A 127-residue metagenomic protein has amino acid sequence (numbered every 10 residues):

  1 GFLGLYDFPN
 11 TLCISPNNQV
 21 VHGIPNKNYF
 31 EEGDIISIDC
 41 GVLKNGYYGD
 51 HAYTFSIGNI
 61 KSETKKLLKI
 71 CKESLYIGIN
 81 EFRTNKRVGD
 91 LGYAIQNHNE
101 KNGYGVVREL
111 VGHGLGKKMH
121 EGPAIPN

Functional and structural regions predicted by a protein language model:
G1-N127: Active-site neighborhoods and metal-handling regions in enzymes and metal-associated proteins
